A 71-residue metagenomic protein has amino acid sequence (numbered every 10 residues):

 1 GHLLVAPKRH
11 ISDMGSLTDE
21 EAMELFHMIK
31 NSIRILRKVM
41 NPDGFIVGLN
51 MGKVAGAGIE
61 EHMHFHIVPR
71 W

Functional and structural regions predicted by a protein language model:
G1-W71: HIT superfamily nucleotide-processing domains
